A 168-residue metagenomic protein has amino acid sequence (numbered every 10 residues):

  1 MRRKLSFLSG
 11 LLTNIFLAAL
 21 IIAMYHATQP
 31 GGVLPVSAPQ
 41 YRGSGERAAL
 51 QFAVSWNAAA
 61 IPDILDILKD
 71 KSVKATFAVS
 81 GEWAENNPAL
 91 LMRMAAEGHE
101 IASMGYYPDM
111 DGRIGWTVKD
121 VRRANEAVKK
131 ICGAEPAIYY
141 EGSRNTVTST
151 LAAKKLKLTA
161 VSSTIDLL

Functional and structural regions predicted by a protein language model:
M1-S6: N-terminal Lys/Arg-rich, disordered targeting/topogenic segments
L8-G10, S37-A38: Short, charged beta->alpha transition segments
S9-H26: Hydrophobic membrane-insertion alpha-helices, especially the h-region of bacterial N-terminal signal peptides
T13, L17, D66-K69, R123 (+1 more regions): Low-complexity, compositionally biased segments
A23, P39, E97, A137-I138: Intrinsically disordered, low-complexity segments enriched in small/polar residues
Q29-G112, A127: Active-site beta->alpha N-cap acidic-glycine motif
P108-L168: Catalytic domains of cell-wall/extracellular-matrix polysaccharide-remodeling enzymes, centered on de-N-acetylation
